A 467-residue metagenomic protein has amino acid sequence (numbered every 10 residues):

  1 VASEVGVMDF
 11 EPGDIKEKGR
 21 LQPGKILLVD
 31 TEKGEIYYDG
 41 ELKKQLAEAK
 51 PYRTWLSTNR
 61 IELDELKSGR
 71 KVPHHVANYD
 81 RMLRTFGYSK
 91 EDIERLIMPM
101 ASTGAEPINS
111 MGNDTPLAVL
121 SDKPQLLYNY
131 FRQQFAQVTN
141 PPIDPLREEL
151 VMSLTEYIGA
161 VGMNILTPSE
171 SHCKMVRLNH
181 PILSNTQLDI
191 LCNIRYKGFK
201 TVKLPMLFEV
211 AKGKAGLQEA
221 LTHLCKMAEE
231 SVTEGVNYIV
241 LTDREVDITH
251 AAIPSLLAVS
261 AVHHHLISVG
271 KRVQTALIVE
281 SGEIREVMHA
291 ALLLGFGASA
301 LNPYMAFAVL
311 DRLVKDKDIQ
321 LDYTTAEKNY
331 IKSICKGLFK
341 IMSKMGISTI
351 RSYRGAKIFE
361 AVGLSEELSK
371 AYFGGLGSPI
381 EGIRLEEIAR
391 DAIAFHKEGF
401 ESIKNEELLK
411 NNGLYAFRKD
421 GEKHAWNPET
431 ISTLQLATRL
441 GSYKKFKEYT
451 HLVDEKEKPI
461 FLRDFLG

Functional and structural regions predicted by a protein language model:
A2-F10, K16, E35-Q218, M227-S231 (+3 more regions): Flexible, glycine-rich loop/tail regions that form catalytic "lids" or insertion modules at the edges of active sites
L27, D243, V262, L293 (+1 more regions): Conserved, mostly hydrophobic/aromatic
E32, R244-V246, G282, A298 (+1 more regions): Short, ordered loop/turn segments at secondary-structure junctions
T201-K203, Y238-V240, Q274-I278, A300: Structural preference for beta-strand elements that scaffold enzyme active sites
I248-A261, V309-I319: Active-site-adjacent beta->alpha loops and helix N-cap segments on the catalytic face of soluble alpha/beta enzymes
A251-V279, N329-K336, K340: Alpha-helix-loop-beta-strand connector modules within alpha/beta enzyme cores
V279, E283-G297: Catalytic cores of alpha/beta
L292-K315, Y372-F373: Glycine-rich phosphate-binding active-site loops on the catalytic face of alpha/beta enzymes
